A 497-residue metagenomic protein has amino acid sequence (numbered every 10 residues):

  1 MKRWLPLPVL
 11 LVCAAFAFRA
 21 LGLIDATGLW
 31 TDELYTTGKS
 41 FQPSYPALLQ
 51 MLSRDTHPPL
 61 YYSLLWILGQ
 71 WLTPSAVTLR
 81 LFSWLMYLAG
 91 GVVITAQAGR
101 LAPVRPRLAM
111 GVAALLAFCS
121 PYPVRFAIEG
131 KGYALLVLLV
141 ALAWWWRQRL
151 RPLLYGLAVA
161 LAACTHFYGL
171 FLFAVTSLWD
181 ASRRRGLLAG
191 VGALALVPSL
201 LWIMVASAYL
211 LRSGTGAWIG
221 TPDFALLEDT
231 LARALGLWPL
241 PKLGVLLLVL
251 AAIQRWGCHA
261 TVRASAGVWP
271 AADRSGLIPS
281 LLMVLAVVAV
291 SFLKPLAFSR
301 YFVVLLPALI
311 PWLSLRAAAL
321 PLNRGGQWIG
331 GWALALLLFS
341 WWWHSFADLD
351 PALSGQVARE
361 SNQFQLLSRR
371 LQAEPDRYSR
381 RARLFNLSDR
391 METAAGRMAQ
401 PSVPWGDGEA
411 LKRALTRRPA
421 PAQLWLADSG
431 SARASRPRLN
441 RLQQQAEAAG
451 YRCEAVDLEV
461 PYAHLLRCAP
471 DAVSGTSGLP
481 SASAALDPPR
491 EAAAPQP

Functional and structural regions predicted by a protein language model:
M1-L10: N-terminal membrane topogenic signal
V12-P103, M110-C468: Membrane-proximal helix-loop-helix interfaces that form the catalytic/acceptor-binding platform of multi-pass membrane
A96, G475-S477, P495: N-terminal compositionally biased, intrinsically disordered segments and leader/signal-like regions
A463-L486: Short beta-strand element of the conserved SAM-dependent methyltransferase core
A482-P497: Long, low-complexity, intrinsically disordered segments
